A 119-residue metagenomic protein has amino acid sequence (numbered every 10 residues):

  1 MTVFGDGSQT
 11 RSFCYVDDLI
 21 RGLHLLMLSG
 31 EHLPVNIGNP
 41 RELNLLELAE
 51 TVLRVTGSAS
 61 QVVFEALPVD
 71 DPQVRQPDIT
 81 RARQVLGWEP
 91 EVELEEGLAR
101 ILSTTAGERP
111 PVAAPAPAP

Functional and structural regions predicted by a protein language model:
M1-P119: C-terminal substrate-binding subdomain of Rossmann-fold SDR/epimerase-dehydratase oxidoreductases
